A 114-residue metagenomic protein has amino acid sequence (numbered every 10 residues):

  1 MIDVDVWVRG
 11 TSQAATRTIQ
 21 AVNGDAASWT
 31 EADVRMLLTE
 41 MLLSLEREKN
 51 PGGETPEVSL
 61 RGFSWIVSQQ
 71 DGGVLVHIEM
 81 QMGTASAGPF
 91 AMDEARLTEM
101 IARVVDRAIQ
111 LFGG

Functional and structural regions predicted by a protein language model:
M1-G114: Positively charged, low-complexity terminal tracts and the immediately adjacent first secondary-structure elements
